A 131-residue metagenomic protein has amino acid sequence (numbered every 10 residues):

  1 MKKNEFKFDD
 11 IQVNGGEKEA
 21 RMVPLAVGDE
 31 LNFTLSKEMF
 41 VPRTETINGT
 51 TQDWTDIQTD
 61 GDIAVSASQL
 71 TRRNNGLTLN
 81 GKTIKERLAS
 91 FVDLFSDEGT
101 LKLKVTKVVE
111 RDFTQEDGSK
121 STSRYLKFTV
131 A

Functional and structural regions predicted by a protein language model:
M1-T71, D117, T129-V130: OB-fold ssDNA-binding interfaces and closely related basic DNA-contact patches used across DNA replication/repair
A26, K82-K104: Short nucleic-acid-contacting surface segments enriched for D/E, G, S/T with interspersed K/R
F33-L35, T100-K107: OB-fold and OB-like beta-barrel modules that bind single-stranded nucleic acids
R43, L94-F95, F113: Oxidizing extracytosolic/periplasmic lumen-facing domains of membrane-embedded or membrane-associated proteins
W54, T100-K102, S123-Y125: Beta-strand-rich binding-surface signature of beta-sandwich/beta-barrel folds used to engage anionic ligands
D60, N80-K82, T106: Short His-Asn-centered micro-motif
V65-R87: GIY-YIG-like beta-to-alpha core
T106-A131: OB-fold/S1-family single-stranded nucleic acid-binding modules
